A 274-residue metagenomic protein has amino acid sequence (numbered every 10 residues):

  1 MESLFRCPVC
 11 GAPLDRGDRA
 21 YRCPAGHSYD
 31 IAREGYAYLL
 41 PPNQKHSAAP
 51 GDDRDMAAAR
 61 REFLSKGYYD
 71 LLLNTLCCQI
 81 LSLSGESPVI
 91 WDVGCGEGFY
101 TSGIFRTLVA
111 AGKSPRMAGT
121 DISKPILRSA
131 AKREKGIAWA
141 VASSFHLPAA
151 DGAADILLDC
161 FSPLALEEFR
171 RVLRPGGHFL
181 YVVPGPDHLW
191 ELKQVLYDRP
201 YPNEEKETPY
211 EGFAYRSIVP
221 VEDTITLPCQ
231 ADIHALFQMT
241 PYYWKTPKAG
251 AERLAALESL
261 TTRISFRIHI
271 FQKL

Functional and structural regions predicted by a protein language model:
M1-A49: N-terminal auxiliary segments of SAM/dcSAM-dependent transferases
E2-S3, V221-L274: Conserved Class I S-adenosyl-L-methionine
H46, G51-T75, Q79: Class I SAM-dependent methyltransferase Rossmann-like catalytic core, especially the SAM/SAH-binding loop
V89-W91, E97-H146: Class I SAM-dependent methyltransferase SAM/SAH-binding core
F145-I156: A short acidic, Gly/Pro-enriched loop at the edge of an enzyme's catalytic core that lines a small-molecule cofactor
L173-R174: Helix-to-beta-strand junctions that scaffold the AdoMet/dcAdoMet cofactor pocket in Class I SAM-dependent enzymes
G177-P184: Conserved beta-strand signature within the Rossmann-like core of class I S-adenosyl-L-methionine
K193-F213: Conserved Class I S-adenosyl-L-methionine
